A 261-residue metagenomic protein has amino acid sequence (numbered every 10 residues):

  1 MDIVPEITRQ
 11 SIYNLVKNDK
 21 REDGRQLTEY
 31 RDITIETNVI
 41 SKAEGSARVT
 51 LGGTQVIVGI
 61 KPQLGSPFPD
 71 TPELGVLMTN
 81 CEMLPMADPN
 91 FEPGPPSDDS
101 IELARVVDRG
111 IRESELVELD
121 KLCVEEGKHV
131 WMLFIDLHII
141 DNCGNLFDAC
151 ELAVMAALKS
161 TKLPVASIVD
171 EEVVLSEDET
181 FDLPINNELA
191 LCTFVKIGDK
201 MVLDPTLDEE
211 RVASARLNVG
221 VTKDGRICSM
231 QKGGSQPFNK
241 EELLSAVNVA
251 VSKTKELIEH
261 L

Functional and structural regions predicted by a protein language model:
M1-L261: Polyanion-binding surfaces on beta-sheet-dominated domains and ring/shell assemblies
